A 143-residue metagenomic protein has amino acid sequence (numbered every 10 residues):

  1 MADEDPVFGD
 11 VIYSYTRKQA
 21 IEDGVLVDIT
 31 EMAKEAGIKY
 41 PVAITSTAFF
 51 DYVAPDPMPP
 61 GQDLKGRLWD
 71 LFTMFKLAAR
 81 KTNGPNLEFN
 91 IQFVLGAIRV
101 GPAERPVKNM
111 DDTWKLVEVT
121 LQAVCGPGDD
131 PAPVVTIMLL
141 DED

Functional and structural regions predicted by a protein language model:
M1-G84, V94: N-terminal "domain-start" segment
Y52-E142: Functional cores of ribonucleases/endoribonucleases
